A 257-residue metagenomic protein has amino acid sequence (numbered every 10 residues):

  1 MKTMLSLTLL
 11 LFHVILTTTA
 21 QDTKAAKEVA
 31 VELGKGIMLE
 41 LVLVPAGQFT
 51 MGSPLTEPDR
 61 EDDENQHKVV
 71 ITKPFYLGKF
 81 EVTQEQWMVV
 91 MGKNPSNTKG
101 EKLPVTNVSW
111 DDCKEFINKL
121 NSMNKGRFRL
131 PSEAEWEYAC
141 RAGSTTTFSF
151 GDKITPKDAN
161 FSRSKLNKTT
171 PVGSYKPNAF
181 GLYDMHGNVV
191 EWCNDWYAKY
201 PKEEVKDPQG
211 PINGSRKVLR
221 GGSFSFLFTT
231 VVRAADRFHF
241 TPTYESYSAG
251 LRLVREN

Functional and structural regions predicted by a protein language model:
K2-L9: Sec-dependent signal peptide recognition, specifically the positively charged N-region followed immediately by
T23-V29: N-terminal low-complexity, Pro/Thr/Ser-rich intrinsically disordered segments that act as propeptides or flexible
V31-S96, S109-D111, G187: A short glycine-rich, aromatic-capped structural motif
L39, A159, A249-L251: Change "...and in nucleic-acid phosphodiester-cleaving endonucleases..." to "...and in nucleic-acid processing enzymes
T50, P54-D59, S96-F238, P242-Y247: Functional-site microenvironments in short loops/helix caps that host divalent-cation chemistry
Y247-N257: Short, structured beta-strand segments at or near domain termini in extracellular proteins/domains
